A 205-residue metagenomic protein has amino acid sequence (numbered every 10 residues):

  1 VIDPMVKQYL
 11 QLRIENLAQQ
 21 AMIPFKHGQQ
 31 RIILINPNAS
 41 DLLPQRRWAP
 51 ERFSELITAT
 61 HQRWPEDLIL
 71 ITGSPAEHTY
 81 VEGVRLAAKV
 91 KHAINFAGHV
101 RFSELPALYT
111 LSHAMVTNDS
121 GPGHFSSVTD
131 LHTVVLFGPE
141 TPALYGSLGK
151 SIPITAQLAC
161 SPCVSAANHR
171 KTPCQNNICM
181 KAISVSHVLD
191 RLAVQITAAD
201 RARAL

Functional and structural regions predicted by a protein language model:
V1-L205: Catalytic machinery of carbohydrate-active enzymes, primarily nucleotide-sugar-dependent glycosyltransferases
